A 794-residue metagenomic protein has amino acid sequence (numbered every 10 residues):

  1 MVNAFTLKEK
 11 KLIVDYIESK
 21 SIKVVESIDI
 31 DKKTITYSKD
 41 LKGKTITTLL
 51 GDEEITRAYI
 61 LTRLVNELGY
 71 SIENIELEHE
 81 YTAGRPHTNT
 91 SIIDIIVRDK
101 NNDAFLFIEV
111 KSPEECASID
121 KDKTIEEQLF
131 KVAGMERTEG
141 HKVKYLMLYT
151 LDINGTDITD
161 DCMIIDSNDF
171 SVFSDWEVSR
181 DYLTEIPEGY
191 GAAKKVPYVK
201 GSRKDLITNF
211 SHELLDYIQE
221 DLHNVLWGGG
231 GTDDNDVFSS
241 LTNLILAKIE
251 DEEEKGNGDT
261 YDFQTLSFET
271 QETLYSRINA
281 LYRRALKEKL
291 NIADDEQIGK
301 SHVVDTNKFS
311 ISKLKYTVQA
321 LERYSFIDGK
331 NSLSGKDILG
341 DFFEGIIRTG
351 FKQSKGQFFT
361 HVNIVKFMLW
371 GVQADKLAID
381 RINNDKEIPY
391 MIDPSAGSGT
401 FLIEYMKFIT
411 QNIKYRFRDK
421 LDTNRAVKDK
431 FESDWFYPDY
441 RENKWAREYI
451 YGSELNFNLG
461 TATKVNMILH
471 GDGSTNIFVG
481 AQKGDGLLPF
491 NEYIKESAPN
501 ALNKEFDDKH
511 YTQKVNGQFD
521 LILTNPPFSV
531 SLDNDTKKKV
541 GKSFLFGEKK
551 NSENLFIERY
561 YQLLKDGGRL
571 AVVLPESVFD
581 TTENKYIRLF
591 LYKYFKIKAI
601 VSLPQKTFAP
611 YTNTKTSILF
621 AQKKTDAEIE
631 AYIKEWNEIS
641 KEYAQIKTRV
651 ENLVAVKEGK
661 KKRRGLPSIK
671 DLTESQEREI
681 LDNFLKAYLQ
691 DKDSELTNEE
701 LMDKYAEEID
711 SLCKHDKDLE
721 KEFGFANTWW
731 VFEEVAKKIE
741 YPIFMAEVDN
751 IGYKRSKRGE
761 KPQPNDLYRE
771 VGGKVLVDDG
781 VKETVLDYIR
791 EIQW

Functional and structural regions predicted by a protein language model:
M1-N66, V196, K200-V225: Charged, often low-complexity linker/regulatory segments
L7, L12-S19, K23-V25, T45-L49 (+2 more regions): Active-site metal-binding core of divalent-cation-utilizing nuclease and nuclease-like domains
K32-T36, I96-F107: Active-site beta-strand-loop-beta-strand hairpin of nuclease catalytic cores that positions key catalytic residues
S71, P86-T90, A104-L106, E115-E127 (+1 more regions): Active-site-adjacent loop/helix micro-motif of nuclease/hydrolase catalytic cores
K111, E115-V172: Nucleic-acid nuclease catalytic cores
I186, N491-I494, A498-W794: A conserved structural/catalytic subdomain of Rossmann-like adenosyl-cofactor enzymes
L246, E253-F351: Long recognition/docking surfaces used for binding and targeting
H361-E505, L521, P575-S577, T582 (+2 more regions): Conserved S-adenosyl-L-methionine
